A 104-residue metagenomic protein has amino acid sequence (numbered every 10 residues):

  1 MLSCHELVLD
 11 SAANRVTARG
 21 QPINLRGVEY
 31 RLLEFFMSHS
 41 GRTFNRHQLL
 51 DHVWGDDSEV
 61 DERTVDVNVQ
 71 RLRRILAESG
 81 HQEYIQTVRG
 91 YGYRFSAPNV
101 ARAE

Functional and structural regions predicted by a protein language model:
M1-S3, A103-E104: Basic, amphipathic DNA-recognition helix from helix-turn-helix-like DNA-binding domains
L2, V8, E78-G80: Generic detector of short alpha-helix boundary/capping microenvironments and adjacent low-complexity segments
C4, L9-S11, F95-A97: Conserved catalytic Walker-motif region of ABC-type ATPase nucleotide-binding domains
V8, P22, N99-A101: Residues that cap or initiate secondary-structure elements
A13-R15, G20-N68, R74-E83, R89: Positively charged, aromatic-enriched patches within helix-turn-helix-type DNA-binding elements, predominantly
H81-E104: A short linear beta-strand->loop->alpha-helix hinge motif most characteristic of winged-helix/helix-turn-helix
